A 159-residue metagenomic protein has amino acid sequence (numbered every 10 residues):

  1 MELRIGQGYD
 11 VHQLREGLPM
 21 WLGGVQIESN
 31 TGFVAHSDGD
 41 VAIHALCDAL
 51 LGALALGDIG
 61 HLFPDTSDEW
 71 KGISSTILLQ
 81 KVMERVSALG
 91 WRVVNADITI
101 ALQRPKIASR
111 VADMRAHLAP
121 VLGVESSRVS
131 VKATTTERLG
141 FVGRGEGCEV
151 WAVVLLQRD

Functional and structural regions predicted by a protein language model:
M1-E2, D159: Short, low-complexity, intrinsically disordered N-terminal peptides in bacterial proteins
E2-M114, L122: RNase III-family endoribonuclease catalytic core
G6-G8, E137-G140: Glycine-rich, charged/polar anion/phosphate-binding loops that engage phosphate groups from diverse ligands
A108-S109, R138-V142: Short active-site-adjacent structural elements
L118: Glycine-rich, mobile lid/loop segments that gate access to catalytic sites or pores
E125-R128: Short acidic capping loops at alpha-helix termini that bridge into adjacent secondary structure
V131-T135: Pyridoxal 5′-phosphate
V142-D159: C-terminal edge-of-domain segments
